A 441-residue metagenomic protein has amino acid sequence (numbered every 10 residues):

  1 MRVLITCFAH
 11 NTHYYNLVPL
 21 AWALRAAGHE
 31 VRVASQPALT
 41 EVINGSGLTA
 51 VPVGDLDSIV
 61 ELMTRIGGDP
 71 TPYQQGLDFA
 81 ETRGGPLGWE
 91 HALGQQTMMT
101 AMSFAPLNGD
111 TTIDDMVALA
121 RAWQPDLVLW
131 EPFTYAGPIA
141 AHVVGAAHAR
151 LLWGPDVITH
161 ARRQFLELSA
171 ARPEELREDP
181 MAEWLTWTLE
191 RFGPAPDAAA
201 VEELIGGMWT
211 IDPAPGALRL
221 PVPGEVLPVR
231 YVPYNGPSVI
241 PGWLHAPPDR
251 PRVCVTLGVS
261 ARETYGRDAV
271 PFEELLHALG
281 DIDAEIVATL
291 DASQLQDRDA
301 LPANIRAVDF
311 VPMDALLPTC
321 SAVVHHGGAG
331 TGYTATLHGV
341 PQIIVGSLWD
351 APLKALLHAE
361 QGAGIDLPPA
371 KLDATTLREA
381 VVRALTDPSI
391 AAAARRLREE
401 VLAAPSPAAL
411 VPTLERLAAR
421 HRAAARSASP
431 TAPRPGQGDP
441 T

Functional and structural regions predicted by a protein language model:
M1-D57: N-terminal subdomain of nucleotide-sugar transferases
A21, V308-L357: A donor-sugar binding/catalytic signature common to diverse glycosyltransferases and related nucleotide-sugar
Q36, L176-A261, D291, L295: A nucleotide-sugar donor-handling region in carbohydrate enzymes
G54-W123: Phosphate/nucleotide-donor binding subsite
G94-D179: Conserved nucleotide-sugar donor-interacting segment of glycosyltransferase catalytic cores, predominantly GT-B
V226-A322: Donor-nucleotide binding loops and adjacent catalytic segments primarily of GT-B fold Leloir glycosyltransferases
W349-A380: Change "using UDP/GDP/dTDP sugars" to "using nucleotide sugars
E379-T441: C-terminal amphipathic helix plus adjacent low-complexity, charged tail appended to glycosyltransferase catalytic
